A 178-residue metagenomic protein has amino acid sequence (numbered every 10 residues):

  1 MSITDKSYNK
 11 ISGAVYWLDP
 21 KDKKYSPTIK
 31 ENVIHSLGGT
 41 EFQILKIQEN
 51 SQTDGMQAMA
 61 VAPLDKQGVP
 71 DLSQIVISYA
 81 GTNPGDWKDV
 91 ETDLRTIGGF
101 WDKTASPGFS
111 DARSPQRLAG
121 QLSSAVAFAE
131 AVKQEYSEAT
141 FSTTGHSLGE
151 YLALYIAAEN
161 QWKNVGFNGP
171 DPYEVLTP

Functional and structural regions predicted by a protein language model:
M1-K10: Boundary/junction segments of secreted and surface-exposed precursor proteins
S2, K21-T143, E159, K163 (+1 more regions): A conserved cap/lid and substrate-binding interface adjacent to the catalytic center of lipid-processing enzymes
G13-P20: Substrate-binding/charge-relay-adjacent region of secreted/lumenal peptidase catalytic domains
T144-G149, A153: Gly/Ala-rich beta-loop-alpha elbow adjacent to hydrolase catalytic centers
S147-L148, N168-P170: Catalytic metal-binding/acid-base residues of hydrolase active sites
